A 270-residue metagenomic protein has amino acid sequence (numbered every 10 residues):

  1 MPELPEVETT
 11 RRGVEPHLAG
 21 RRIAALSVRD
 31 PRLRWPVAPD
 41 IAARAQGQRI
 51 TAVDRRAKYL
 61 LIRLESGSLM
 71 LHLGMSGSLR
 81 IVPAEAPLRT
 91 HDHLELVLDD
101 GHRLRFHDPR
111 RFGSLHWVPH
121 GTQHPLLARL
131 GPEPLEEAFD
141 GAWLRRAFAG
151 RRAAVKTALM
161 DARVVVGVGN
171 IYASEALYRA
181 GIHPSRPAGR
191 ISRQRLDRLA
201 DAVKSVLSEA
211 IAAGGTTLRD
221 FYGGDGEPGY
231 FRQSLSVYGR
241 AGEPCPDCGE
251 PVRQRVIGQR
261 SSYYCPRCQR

Functional and structural regions predicted by a protein language model:
M1-L4, P134, A138, S192-A200: Generic detection of long, well-ordered alpha-helical segments
M1-W117, A138: Gly/Gly-Pro- and Ser/Thr-rich, intrinsically disordered tail segments characteristic of DNA damage-repair and tolerance
R22-D40, D54, R145-R270: Basic, nucleic-acid-binding surfaces and adjacent catalytic neighborhoods in DNA/RNA-processing proteins
L69-G167, Y172-R179, P187: Phosphate/anion-contacting hairpin/loop surfaces
